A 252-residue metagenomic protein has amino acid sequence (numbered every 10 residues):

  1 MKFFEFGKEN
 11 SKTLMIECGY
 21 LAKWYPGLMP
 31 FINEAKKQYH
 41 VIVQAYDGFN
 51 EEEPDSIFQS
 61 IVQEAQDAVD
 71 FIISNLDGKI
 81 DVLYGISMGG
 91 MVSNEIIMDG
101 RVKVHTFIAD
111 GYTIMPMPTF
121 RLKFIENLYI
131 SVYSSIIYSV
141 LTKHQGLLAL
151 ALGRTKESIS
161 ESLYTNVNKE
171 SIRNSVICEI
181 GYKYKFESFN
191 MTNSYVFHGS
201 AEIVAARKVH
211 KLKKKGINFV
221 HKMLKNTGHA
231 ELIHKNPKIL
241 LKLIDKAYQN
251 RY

Functional and structural regions predicted by a protein language model:
K2-E53: Conserved HGGG/HGGXW glycine-rich cap/lid loop of the alpha/beta-hydrolase fold
V43-V82: Active-site loop/oxyanion-hole signature of alpha/beta-hydrolase fold enzymes
A45-N50, T113, K225-G228: Short beta-to-alpha linker loops that shape the active-site pocket of alpha/beta-hydrolase fold enzymes
Y84-G89, S93: Gly/Ala-rich beta-loop-alpha elbow adjacent to hydrolase catalytic centers
M98, V104-S135: Flexible "cap/lid" loop of the alpha/beta hydrolase fold
T119, I137-S188: Conserved alpha/beta-hydrolase catalytic His-Asp/Glu region
N174-K214: Conserved serine/cysteine hydrolase catalytic core
T227-P237: Catalytic histidine-centered segment of alpha/beta-hydrolase-like enzymes
